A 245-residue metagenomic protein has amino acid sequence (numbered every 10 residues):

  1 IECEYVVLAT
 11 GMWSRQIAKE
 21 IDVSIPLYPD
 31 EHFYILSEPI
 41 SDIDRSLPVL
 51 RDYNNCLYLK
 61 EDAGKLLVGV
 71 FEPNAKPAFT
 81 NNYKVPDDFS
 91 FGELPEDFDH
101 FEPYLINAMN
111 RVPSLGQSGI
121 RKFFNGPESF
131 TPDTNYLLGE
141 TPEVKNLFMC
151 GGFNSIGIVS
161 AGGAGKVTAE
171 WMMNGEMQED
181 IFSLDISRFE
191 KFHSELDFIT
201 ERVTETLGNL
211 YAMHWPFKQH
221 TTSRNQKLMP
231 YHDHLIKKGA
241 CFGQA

Functional and structural regions predicted by a protein language model:
I1-Y5, A9, G162, E170: Helical element adjacent to the flavin cofactor pocket in flavoenzyme catalytic cores
C3-S46: Central helical "cap/lid" subdomain
K19-I21, I35-P77, E96-D99: Mid-domain catalytic core of redox enzymes that form a hydrophobic substrate pocket/lid adjacent to a catalytic redox
S24-L27, R51, Q117, Q178-D180 (+1 more regions): A short alpha-helix-loop-beta-strand transition element characteristic of N-terminal alpha/beta dinucleotide-binding
E38-P39, E61, V68-E72, K122 (+3 more regions): Pocket-edge structural micro-motifs
S46, N54, A63, P77 (+3 more regions): C-terminal catalytic lobe of FAD-dependent flavoproteins
T222-A245: Long, low-complexity segments enriched in small/aliphatic residues
